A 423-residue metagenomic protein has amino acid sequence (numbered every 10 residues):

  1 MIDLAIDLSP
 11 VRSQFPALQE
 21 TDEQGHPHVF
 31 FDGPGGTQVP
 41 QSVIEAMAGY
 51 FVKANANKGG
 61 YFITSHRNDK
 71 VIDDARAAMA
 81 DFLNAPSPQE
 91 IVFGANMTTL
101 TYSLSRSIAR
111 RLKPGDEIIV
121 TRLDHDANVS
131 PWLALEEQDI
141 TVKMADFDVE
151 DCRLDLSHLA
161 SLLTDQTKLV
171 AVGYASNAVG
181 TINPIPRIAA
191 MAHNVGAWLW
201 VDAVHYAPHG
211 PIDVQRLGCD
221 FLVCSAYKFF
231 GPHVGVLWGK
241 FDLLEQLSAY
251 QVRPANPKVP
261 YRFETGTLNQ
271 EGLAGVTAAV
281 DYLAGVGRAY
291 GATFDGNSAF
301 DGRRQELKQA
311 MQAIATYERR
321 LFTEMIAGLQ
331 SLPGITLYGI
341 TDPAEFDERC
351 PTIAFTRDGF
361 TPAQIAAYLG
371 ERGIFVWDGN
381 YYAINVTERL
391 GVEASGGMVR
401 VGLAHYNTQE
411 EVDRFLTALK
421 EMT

Functional and structural regions predicted by a protein language model:
M1-T423: Pyridoxal 5′-phosphate
